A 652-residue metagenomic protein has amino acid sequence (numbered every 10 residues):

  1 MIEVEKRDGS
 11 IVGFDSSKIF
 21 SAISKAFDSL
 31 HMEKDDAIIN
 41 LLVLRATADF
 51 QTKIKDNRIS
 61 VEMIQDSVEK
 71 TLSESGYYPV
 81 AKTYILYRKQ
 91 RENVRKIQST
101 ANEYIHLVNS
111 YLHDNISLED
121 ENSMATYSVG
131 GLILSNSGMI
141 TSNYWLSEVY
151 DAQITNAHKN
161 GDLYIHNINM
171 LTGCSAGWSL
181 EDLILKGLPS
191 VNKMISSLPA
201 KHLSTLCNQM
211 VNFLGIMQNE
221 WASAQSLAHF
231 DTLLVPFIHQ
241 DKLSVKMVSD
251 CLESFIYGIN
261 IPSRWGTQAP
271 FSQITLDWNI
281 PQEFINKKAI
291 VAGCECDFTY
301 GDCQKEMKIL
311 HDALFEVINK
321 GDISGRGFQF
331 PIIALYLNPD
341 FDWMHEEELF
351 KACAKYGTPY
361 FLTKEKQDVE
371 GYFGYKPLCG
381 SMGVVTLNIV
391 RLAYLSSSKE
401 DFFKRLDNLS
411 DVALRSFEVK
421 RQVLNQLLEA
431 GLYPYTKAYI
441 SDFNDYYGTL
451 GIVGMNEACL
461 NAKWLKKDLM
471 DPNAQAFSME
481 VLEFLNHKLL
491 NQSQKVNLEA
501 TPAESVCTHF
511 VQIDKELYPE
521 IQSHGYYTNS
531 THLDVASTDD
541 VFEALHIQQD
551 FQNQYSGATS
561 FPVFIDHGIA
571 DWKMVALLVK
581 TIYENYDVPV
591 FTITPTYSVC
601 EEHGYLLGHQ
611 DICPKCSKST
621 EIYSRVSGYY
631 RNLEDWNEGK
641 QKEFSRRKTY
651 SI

Functional and structural regions predicted by a protein language model:
M1-S110, D442, K648-T649: Charged, amphipathic alpha-helical regulatory modules used for macromolecular assembly or allosteric control
D15, I19, S226, G448-M455 (+1 more regions): Catalytic-loop motifs flanking and including active-site residues across diverse enzymes
S67-S73, W278, K437-A458: Core structural elements
Y78-K89, Y586-V590, T594-T596, E638-I652: Long, highly charged low-complexity segments enriched in Glu/Asp and Lys/Arg with interspersed Ser/Thr
Q90-V94, T100-N444, L465, D471-I622: Conserved catalytic cores of very large enzyme subunits
E457-L465: Well-ordered alpha-helical scaffold segments within catalytic/enzyme domains
E601, K615-I652: Long, charge-rich boundary regions
